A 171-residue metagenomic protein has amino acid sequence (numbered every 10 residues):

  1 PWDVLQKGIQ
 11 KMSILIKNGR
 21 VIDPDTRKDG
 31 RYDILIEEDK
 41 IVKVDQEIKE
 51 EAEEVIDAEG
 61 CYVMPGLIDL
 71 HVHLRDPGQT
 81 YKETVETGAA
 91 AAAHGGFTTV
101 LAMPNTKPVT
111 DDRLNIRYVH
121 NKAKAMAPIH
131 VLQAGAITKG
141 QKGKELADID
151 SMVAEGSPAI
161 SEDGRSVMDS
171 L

Functional and structural regions predicted by a protein language model:
K11-S13, E51-E53, E59, V63 (+3 more regions): Short coil/turn connectors at secondary-structure junctions
M12-L15, R20-G66: Histidine-rich, glycine-flanked metal-binding segment
G19, D39, G60, H71 (+4 more regions): Divalent metal-coordination and catalytic microenvironments
I22, M103, D163: Conserved residues at the C-terminal ends of beta-strands
A58-A123: Metal-associated gating/positioning segment near the N- to mid-region
T106-R117, K122-L171: Histidine/acidic-residue-rich, glycine-tolerant segments that coordinate divalent metal ions
